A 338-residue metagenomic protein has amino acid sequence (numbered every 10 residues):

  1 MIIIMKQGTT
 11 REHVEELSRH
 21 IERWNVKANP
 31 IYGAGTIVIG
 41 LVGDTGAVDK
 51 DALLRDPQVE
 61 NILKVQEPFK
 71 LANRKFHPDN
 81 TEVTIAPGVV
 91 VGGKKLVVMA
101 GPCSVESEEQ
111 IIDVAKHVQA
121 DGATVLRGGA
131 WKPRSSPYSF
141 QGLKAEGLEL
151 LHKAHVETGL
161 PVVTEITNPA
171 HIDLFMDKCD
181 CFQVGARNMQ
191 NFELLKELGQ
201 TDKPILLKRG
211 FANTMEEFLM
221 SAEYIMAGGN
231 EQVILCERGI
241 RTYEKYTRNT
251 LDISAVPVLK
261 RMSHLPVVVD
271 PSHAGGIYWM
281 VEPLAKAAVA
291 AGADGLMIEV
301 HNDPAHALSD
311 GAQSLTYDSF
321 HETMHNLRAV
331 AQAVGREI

Functional and structural regions predicted by a protein language model:
G8, L96-D113, S136-Q141, P161-E165 (+3 more regions): Active-site mouth loops of central-metabolism enzymes
E67-M99, H325, Q332-I338: N-terminal amphipathic alpha-helix/helix-capping segment at the start of soluble metabolic enzymes
L96-P102, T124-G128, V162-T164, D180-V184 (+4 more regions): Hydrophobic faces of well-ordered beta-strands that scaffold small-molecule active sites in alpha/beta enzyme cores
G122, L174-Q183, G199-I205, M226-Q232 (+2 more regions): Glycine-enriched alpha-helix->loop->beta-strand junction motifs that scaffold or abut catalytic
R127-A145, N302-S314: Glycine-rich, proline-tolerant flexible connector loops at the mouths of alpha/beta enzymes
A130-R134, N188-S254: Conserved anion-binding
P133-C179, Q183, N191-L194: N-terminal active-site wall of soluble small-molecule enzyme domains
F140-T164, E197-P204, I253-V268, Q313-R336: Alpha-helix-loop-beta-strand connector modules within alpha/beta enzyme cores
